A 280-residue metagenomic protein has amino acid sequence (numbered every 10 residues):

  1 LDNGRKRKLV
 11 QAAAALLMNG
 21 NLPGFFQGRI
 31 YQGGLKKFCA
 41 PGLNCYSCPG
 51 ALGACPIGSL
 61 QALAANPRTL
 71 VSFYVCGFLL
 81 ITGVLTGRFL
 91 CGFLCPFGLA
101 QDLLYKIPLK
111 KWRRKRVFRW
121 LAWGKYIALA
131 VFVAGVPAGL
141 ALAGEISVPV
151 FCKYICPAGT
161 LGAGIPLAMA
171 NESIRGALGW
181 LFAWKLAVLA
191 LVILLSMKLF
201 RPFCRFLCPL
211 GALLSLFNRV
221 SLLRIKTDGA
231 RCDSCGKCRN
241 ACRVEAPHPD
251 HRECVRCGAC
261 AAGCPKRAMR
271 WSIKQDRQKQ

Functional and structural regions predicted by a protein language model:
L1-E245, R252-Q280: Non-ligating segments of multi-cofactor redox enzymes
